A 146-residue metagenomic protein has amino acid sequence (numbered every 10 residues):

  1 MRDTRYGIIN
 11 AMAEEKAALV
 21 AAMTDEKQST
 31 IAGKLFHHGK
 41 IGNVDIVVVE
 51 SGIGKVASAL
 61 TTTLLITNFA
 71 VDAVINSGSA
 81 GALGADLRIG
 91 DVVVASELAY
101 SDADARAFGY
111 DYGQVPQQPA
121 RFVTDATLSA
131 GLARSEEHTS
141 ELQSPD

Functional and structural regions predicted by a protein language model:
M1-S135: Metabolite-binding pocket within alpha/beta catalytic cores that recognizes anionic/polar moieties
H138-D146: Single conserved hydrophobic/aromatic residue that forms the stacking wall/gate of nucleotide- or nucleobase-binding
